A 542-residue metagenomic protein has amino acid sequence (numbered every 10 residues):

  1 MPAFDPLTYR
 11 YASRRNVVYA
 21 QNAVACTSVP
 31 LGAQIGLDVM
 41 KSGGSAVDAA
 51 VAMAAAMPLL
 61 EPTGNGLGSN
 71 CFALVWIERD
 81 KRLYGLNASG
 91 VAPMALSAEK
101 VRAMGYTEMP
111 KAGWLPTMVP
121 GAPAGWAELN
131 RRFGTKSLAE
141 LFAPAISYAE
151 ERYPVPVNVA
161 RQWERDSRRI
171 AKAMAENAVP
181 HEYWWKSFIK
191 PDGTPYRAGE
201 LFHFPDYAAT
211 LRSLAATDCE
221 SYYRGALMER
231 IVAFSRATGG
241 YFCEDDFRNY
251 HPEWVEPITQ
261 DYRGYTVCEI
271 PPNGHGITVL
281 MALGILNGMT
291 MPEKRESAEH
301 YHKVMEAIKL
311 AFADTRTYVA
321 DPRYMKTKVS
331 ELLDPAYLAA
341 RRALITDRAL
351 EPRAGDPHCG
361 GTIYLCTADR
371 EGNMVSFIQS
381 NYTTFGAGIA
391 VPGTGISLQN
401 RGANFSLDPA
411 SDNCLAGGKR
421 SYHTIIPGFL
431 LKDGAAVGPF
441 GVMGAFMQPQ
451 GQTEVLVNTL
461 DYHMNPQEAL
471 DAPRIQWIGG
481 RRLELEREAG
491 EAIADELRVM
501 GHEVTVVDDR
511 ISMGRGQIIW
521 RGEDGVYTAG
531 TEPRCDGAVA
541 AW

Functional and structural regions predicted by a protein language model:
M1-D38, A46-R224, M228-G274, L333 (+2 more regions): Noncatalytic scaffold domains of N-terminal-nucleophile
P2-D5, M291-N381, G393-T394, R401 (+1 more regions): Internal maturation/activation junctions in enzymes
L59-G85, Y241-C243, N373-G438, Y462 (+1 more regions): Active-site rim segments in enzyme catalytic domains, especially the processed small/beta chain of N-terminal
N65, N70-I77, I363-A368, P427-F429 (+2 more regions): Short beta-strand scaffold segments in enzyme catalytic cores
W254, C359-T362, H423-I425: Short, small/polar residue-rich loop motifs at catalytic or cofactor-binding pockets
C268-G276, T362-C366, I378-I389, V442-Q448: Glycine-rich phosphate/pyrophosphate-binding beta-alpha loops
E371, K419, Q452, D461-I511: Extended C-terminal subregions enriched in glycine
